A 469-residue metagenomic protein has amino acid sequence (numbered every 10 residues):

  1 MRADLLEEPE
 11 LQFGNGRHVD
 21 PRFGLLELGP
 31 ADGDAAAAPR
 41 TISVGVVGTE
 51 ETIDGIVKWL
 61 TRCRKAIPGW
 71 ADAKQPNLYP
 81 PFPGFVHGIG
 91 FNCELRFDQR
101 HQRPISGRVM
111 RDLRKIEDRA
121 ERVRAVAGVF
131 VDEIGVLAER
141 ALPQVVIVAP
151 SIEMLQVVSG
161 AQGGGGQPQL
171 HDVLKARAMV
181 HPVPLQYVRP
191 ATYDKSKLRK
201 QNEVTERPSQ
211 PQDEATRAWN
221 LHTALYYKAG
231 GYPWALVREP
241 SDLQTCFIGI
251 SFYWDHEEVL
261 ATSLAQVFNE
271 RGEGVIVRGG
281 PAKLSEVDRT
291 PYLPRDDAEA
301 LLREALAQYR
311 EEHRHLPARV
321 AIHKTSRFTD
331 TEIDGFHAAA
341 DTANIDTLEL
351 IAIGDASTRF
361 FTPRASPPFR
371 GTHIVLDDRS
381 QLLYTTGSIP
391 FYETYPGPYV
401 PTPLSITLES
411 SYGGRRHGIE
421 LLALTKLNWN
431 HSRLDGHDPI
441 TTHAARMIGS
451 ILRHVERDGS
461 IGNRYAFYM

Functional and structural regions predicted by a protein language model:
M1-A37, A127-G128, H222-R238, R295-Y309: Short N-terminal or domain-adjacent regulatory/targeting segments
M1-P9, G107-R108, E206-Q212, L284: A broad, low-specificity signal for short, low-complexity segments enriched in glycine/proline and polar/charged
E7-G84, Y253-W254, T262, N269 (+1 more regions): Domain-scale, conserved, charged regions that form catalytic cores and adjacent regulatory/interaction surfaces
F13-N15, V46-G48, F97, P150 (+1 more regions): Surface-exposed beta-strand edges and flanking loops
S43, V109, L113, P208 (+1 more regions): A near-ubiquitous, low-amplitude feature marking generic local secondary-structure context
V44-G45, I56, P68-A73, L78 (+3 more regions): Basic, amphipathic N-terminal segments
F82, G88, N92-E94, R100 (+3 more regions): Long, contiguous domain-sized segments
